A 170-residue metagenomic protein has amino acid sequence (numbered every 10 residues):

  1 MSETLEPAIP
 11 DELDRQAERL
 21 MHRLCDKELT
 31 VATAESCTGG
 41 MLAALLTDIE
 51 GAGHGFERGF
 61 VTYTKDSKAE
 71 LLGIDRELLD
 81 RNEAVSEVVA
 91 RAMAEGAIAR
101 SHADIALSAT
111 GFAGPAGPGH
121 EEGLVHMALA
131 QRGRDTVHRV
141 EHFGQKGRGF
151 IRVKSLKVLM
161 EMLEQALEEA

Functional and structural regions predicted by a protein language model:
M1-A170: Short alpha-helical segments enriched in small residues
